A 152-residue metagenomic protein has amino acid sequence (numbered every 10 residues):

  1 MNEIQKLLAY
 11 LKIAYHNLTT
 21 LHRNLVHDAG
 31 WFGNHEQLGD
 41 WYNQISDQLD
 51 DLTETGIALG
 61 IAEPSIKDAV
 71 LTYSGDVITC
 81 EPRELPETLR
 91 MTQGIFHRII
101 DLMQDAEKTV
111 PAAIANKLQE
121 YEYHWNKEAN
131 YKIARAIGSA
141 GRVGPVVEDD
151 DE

Functional and structural regions predicted by a protein language model:
I4, Y73-H124: Acidic/histidine-rich alpha-helical segments that form the ligand environment of transition-metal centers
Q5-K12, H16, G39, N43-D50 (+3 more regions): Generic structural signal for well-ordered, non-transmembrane alpha-helical segments in soluble/cytosolic regions
A14-D40, L102-I114: Helix-loop segments that flank and shape redox-cofactor active sites
L21, L25-D28, L52-T55, L59 (+5 more regions): Hydrophobic stripe of amphipathic alpha-helices that form coiled-coil interfaces
F32-K67: Conserved alpha-helical segments that form or flank metal/cofactor-binding pockets of metalloenzymes
T55, A115-R142: Short, contiguous alpha-helical
S65-A69, G144-V146: Short, surface-exposed polybasic-and-hydrophobic patches located at secondary-structure transitions
V147-E152: Short acidic DE-rich linear segments
